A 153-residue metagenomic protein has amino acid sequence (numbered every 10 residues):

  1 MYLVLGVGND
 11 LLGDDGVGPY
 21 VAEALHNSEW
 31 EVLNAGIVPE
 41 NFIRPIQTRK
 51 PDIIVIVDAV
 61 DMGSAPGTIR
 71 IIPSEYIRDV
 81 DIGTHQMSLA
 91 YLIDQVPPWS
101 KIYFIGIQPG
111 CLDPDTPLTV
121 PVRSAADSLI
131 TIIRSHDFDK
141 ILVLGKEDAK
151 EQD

Functional and structural regions predicted by a protein language model:
M1-G110, T116-D153: N-terminal catalytic or cofactor-binding beta/alpha core of small enzyme domains
